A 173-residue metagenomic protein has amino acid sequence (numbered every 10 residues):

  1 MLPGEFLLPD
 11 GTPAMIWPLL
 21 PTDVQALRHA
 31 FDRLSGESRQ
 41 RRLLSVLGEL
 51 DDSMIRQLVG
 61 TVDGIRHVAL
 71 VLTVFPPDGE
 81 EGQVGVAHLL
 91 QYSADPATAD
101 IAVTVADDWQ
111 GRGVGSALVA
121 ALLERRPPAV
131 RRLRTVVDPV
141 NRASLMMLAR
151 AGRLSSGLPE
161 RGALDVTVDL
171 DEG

Functional and structural regions predicted by a protein language model:
M1-G173: Long, contiguous binding/interaction regions
